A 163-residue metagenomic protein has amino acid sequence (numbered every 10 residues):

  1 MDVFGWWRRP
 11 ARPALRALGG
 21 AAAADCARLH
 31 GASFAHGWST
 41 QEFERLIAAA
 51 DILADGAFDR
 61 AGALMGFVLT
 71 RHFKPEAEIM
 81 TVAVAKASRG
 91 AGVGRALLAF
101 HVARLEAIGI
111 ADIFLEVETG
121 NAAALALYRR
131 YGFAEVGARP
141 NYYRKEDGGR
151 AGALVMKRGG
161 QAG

Functional and structural regions predicted by a protein language model:
D2, F114-E116, R129, A134-A151 (+1 more regions): Conserved catalytic-core motifs of GNAT/GCN5-like acyltransferases
V3-A87, R95-I108, K157-G163: Acetyl-CoA-dependent GNAT
H36, A111, G149: Flexible coil/turn residues that form the inter-helical turn or adjacent wing/linker of helix-turn-helix
A85, R89, E116-G120: Residue-level recognition of the GNAT/N-acetyltransferase active site
G92: Glycine-rich phosphate-binding loop
L98, N121-A124, N141-D147: Short glycine/proline-centered loop/turn elements that form peptide/ligand docking sites
I108, A126, R130-Y131: Structural motif
